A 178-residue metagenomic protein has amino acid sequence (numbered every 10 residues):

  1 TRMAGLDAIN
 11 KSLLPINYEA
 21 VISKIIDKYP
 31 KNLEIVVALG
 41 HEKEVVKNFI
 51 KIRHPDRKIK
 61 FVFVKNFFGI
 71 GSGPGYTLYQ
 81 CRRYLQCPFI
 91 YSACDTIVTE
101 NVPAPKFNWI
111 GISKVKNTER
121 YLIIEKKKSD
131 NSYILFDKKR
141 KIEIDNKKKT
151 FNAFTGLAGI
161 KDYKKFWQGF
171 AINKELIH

Functional and structural regions predicted by a protein language model:
T1-A8: N-terminal nucleotide-binding beta1-loop-alpha1 segment
R2, L14-P15, E19-F89: Conserved N-terminal catalytic core of the sugar/cofactor nucleotidyltransferase
D7, I50, F170: Short, flexible helix/strand-to-coil boundary loops that buttress conserved ligand/catalytic motifs in alpha/beta
A8, V21, K165: Residue-level recognition of oxygen-bearing side chains
I9-L13, R53-H54, K106-W109: Glycine-rich, phosphate-binding/catalytic loops in enzymes
D56-S129: Conserved beta-loop-beta/alpha segment of the NTase-like Rossmann-fold superfamily that binds/positions NTPs
T99-E175: Conserved core of the sugar-phosphate nucleotidyltransferase
H178: A short, conserved alpha-helix in the catalytic core of glycosyltransferases
